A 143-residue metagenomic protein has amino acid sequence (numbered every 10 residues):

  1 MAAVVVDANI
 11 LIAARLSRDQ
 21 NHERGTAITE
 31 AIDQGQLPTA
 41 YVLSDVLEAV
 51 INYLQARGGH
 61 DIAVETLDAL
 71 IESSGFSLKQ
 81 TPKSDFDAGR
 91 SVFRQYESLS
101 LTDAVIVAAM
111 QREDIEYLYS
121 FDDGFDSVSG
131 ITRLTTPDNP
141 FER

Functional and structural regions predicted by a protein language model:
M1-Q20: Metal-dependent nucleic-acid phosphoesterase active-site entry motif
A3, D114-R143: Acidic, PIN/NYN-like endoribonuclease modules and their adjacent C-terminal/linker elements
A3-V6, I28-R57, Q80: PIN/NYN-family metal-dependent endoribonuclease catalytic core
I10-L11, A49-V50, A88: A general alpha-helix detector
A13-S17, Q55, G59, R94 (+1 more regions): Amphipathic alpha-helical interaction elements
Q36-A40, G75-S77, D114-E116: Short active-site oxyanion
N52-K79: Helix-adjacent hinge/juxtasegments
L78-E116: Active-site neighborhoods of divalent-metal-dependent phosphate/nucleic-acid chemistry enzymes
